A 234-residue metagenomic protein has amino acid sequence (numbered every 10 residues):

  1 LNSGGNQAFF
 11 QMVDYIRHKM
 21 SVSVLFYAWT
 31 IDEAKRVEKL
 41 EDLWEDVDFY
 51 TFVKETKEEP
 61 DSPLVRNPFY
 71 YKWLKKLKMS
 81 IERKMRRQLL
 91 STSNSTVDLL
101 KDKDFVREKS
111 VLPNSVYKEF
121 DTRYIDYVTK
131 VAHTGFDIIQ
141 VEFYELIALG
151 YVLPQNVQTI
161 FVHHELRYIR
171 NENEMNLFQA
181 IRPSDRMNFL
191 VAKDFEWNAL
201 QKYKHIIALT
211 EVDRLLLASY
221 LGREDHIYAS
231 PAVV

Functional and structural regions predicted by a protein language model:
L1-E58: N-terminal subdomain of nucleotide-sugar transferases
A8-F10, Q140, A232: Membrane-embedded alpha-helical bundles of multi-pass transporters/translocases, especially carrier/permease families
K19-M20, W44-V47, G135-F136, N156-V157 (+1 more regions): Short, well-ordered alpha-helix to beta-strand connector turns
Y27, V141-F143, A208-T210: Replace "coordinates the UDP/GDP/TDP-sugar" with "coordinates nucleotide-activated sugar donors
T30-E38, A148-L149, I169, R214-L217: Short, charged/polar "capping" segments at the starts of alpha-helices and the immediately preceding loops
R66-I138, Y144-I147, A180-K202: Conserved nucleotide-sugar donor-binding subdomain of glycosyltransferases
L153-L177: Active-site proximal beta-strand in glycosyltransferases
I160-F161, Y168, R186-F189, W197-A218 (+1 more regions): Donor nucleotide-sugar binding/catalytic pocket of nucleotide-sugar-dependent glycosyltransferases
